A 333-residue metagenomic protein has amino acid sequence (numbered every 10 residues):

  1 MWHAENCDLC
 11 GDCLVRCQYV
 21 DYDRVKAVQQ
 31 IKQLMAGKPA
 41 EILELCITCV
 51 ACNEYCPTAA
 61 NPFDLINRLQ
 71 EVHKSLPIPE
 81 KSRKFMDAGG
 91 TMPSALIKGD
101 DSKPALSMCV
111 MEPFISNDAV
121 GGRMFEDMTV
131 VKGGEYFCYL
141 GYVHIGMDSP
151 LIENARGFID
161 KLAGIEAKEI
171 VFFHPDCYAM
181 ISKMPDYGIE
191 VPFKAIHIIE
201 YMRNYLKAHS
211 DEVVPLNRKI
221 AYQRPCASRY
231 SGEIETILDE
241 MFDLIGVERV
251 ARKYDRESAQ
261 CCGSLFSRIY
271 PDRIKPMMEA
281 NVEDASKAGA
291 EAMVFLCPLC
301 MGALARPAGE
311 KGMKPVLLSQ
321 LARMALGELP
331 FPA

Functional and structural regions predicted by a protein language model:
M1-A27, Y254: A broadly conserved sequence feature marking short terminus-proximal activation segments in nucleic acid-centric
A4, D21-Y178, M184: Iron-sulfur-cluster electron-transfer modules
C7-C13, C17, C46-C52, C56 (+5 more regions): Short cysteine clusters
V15-K32, Y55-V72, S267-A285, A303-M313: Iron-sulfur (Fe-S) cluster-binding segments and ferredoxin-like electron-carrier domains, especially [2Fe-2S]
A105, A221, A292-V294: Conserved beta-strand elements of the Class I
A119-G121, M128-F193, R229-Y230, T236 (+2 more regions): Cofactor-cradling patches in redox/metallo enzymes
I196-Y201, D211-E212, N217-G232, I245-E248 (+1 more regions): Catalytic cores of enzyme domains
